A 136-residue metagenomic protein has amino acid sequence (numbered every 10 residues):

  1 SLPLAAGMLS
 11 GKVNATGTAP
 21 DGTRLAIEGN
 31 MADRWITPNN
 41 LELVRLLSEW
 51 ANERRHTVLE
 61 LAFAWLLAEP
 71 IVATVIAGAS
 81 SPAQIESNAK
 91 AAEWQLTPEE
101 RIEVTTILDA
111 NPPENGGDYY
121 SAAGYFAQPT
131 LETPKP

Functional and structural regions predicted by a protein language model:
S1, V75-A77: Hydrophobic faces of well-ordered beta-strands that scaffold small-molecule active sites in alpha/beta enzyme cores
S1-T23, T57: Aromatic-lined glycan-binding groove of carbohydrate-active enzymes
P3, S80-A83: Alpha-helix/helix-capping structural signal
G17, D21-E49, E53, I71-A73 (+2 more regions): Terminal-tail/helix-coil boundary detector
L61: Glycine/threonine-rich phosphate-binding loop and adjacent beta-strand/alpha-helix elements that clamp
A64-W65: Hydrophobic, secondary-structure "cap" segments at the distal end of domains
